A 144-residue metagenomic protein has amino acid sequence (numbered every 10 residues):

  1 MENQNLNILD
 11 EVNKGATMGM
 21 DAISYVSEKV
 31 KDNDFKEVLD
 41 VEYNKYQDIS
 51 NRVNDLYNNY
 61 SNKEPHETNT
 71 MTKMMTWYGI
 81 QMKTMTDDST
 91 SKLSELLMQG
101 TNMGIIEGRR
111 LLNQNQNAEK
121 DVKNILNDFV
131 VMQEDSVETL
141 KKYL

Functional and structural regions predicted by a protein language model:
M1-L144: Amphipathic alpha-helical hairpins
